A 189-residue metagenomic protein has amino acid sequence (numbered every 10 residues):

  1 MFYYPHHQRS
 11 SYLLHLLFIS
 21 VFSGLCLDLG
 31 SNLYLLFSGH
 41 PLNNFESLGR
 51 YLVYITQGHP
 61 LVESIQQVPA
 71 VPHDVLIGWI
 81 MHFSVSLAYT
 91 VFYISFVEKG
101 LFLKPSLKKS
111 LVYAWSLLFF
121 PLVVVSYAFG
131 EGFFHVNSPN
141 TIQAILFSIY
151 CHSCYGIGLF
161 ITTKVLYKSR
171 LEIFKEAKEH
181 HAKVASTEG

Functional and structural regions predicted by a protein language model:
M1-G189: Juxtamembrane/disordered regions of integral membrane proteins
